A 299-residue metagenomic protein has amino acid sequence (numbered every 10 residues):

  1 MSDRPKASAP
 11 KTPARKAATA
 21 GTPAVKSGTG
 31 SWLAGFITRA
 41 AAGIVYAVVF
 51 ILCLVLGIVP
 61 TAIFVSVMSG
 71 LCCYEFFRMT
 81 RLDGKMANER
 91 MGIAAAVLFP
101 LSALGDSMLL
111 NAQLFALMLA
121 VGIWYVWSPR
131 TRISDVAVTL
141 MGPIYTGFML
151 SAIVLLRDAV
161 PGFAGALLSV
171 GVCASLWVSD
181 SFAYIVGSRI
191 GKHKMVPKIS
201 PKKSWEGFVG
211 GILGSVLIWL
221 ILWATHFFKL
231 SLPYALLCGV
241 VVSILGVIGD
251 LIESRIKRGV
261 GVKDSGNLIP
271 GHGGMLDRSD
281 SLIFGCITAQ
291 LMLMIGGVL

Functional and structural regions predicted by a protein language model:
S2-S8, T12-V240: Membrane-embedded alpha-helical bundles of polytopic integral membrane proteins
V241-G246, N267: Transmembrane alpha-helix interface/packing and boundary motifs in multi-pass membrane proteins, characterized by
E253: Acidic, glycine-rich loop-and-beta core segments that form the ion-binding/anion-interacting portion of active sites
G259-L282: Interfacial loop-to-transmembrane junctions
G285-C286: C-terminal-most transmembrane helix of multi-pass membrane proteins
L291-L299: Juxtamembrane boundary at the C-terminal end of a transmembrane helix
